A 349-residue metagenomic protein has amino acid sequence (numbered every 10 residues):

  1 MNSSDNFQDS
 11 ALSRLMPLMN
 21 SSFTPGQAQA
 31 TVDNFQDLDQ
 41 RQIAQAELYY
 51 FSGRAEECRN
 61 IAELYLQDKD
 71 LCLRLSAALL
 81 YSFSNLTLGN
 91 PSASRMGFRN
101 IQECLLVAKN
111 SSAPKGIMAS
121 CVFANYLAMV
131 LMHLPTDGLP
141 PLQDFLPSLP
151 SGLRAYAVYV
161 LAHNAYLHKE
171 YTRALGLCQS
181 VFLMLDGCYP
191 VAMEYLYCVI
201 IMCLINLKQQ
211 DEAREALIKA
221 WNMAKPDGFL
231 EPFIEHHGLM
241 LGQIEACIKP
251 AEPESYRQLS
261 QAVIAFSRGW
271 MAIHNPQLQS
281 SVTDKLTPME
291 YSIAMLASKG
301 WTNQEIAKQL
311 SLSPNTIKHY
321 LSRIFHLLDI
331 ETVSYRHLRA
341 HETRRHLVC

Functional and structural regions predicted by a protein language model:
N2-P17, D39-G53, L75-N90, I117-H133 (+3 more regions): Tandem amphipathic alpha-helical repeat scaffolds
A11-Q29, Y49-E63, G89-E103, M129-P141 (+1 more regions): Helix-turn-helix repeat elements of alpha-solenoid scaffolds
Q29-Q36, L64-R74, I101-P114, L142-L153 (+2 more regions): Solenoid-like repeat scaffolds
Y126-L127, P150-P288, M295, Q304 (+1 more regions): Linker/hinge segments immediately adjacent to helix-turn-helix/homeobox DNA-binding domains
A294-M295, F325: Hydrophobic residues on short alpha-helical segments
G300-Y335: Recognition helix of helix-turn-helix DNA-binding domains
Y335-R345: Conserved small/polar residues in nucleotide/adenosyl-binding loops
V348-C349: Hydrophobic alpha-helical segments, chiefly the membrane-spanning helices and signal/signal-anchor peptides
